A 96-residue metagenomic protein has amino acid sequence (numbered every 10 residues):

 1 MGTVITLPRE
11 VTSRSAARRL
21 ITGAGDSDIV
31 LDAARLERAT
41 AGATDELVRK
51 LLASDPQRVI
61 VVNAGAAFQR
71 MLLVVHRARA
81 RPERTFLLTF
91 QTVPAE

Functional and structural regions predicted by a protein language model:
M1-E37, G42-E96: STAS-like cytosolic regulatory interaction modules
